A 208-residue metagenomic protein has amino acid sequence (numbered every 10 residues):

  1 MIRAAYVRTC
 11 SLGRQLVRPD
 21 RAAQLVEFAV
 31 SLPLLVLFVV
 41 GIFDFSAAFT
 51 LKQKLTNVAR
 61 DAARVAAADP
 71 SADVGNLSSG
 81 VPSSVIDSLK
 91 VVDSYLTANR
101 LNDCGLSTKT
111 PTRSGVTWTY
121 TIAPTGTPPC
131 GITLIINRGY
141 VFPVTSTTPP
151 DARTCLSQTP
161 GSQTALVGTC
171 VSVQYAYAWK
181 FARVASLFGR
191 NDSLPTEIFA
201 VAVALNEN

Functional and structural regions predicted by a protein language model:
I2-C10, N57-N208: Short, conserved structural patches
T9-L34: Glycine-centered recognition micro-motifs in short, flexible terminal segments and loops
P19-D20, D44, D61, E207: Acidic side chains
Q24-F28, D44, N57: Membrane-embedded alpha-helical bundles that form the substrate/pore pathway in multi-pass transport systems
E27-F28, L37-F38, C170-A176: N-terminal start-of-chain detector that recognizes signal peptides and the immediate post-cleavage beginning
A29-K52: C-terminal juxtamembrane segment of a hydrophobic transmembrane alpha-helix
